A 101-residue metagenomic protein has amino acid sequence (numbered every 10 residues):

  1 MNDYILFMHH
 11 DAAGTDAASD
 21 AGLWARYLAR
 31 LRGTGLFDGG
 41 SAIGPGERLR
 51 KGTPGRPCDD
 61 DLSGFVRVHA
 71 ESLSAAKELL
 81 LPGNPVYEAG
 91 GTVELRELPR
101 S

Functional and structural regions predicted by a protein language model:
M1-S101: Conserved, structured core segments of small domains
